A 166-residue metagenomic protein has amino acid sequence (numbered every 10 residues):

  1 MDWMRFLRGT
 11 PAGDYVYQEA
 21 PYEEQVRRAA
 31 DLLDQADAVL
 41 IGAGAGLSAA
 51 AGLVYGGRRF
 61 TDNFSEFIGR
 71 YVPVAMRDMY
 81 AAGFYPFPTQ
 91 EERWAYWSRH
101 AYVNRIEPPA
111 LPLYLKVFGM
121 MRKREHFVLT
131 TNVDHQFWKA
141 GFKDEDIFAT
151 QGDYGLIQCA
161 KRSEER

Functional and structural regions predicted by a protein language model:
M1-E165: Conserved catalytic core of sirtuin-type NAD+-dependent deacylases
